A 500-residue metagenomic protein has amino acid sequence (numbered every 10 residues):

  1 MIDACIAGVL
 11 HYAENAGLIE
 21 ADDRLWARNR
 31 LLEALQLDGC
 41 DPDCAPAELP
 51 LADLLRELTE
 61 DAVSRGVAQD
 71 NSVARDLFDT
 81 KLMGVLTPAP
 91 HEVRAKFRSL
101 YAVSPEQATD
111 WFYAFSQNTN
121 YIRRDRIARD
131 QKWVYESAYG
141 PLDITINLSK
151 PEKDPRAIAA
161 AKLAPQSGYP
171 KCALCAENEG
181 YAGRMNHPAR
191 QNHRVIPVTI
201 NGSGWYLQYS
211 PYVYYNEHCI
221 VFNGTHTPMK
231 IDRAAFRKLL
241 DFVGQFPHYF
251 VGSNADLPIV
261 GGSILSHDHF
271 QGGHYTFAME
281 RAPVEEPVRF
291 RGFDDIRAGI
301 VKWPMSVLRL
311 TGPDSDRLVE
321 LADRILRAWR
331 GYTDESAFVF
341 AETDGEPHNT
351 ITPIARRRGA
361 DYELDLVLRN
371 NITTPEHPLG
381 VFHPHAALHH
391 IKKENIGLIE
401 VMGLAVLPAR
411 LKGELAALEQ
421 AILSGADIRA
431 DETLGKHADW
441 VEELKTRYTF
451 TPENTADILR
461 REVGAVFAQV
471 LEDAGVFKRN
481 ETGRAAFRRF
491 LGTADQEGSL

Functional and structural regions predicted by a protein language model:
M1-V221, T225-P228, P304, L318-A322 (+2 more regions): Active-site microenvironments that recognize anionic phosphate/pyrophosphate groups
N192-R194, G224-V251: Helical scaffold of the NTase/Pol beta-like nucleotidyltransferase catalytic core
A234, V243-S266, G272-L326, R330-T333: Catalytic or ion-translocation cores adjacent to nucleophile or general acid/base/metal-coordination motifs in diverse
